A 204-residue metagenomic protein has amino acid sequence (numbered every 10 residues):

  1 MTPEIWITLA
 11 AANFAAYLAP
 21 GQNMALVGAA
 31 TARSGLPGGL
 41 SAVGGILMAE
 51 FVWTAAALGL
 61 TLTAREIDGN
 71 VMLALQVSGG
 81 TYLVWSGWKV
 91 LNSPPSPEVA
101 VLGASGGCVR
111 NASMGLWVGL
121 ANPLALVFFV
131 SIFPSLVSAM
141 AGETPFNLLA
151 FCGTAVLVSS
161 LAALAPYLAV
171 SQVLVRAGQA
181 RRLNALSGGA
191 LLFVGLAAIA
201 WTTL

Functional and structural regions predicted by a protein language model:
P3-L73, I132-F151: Juxtamembrane transmembrane-helix termini in multi-pass membrane transport proteins
E4-I5, L196-L204: Juxtamembrane boundary at the C-terminal end of a transmembrane helix
I7-A12, T81-V84, M114-W117, F151-T154 (+1 more regions): Short alpha-helical transmembrane interface motifs in multi-pass membrane proteins
L36-N111, A169-Q172, L196: Membrane helix-loop-helix hairpins that form the core translocation module of multi-pass transporters
L75-G79, A155, S187-A190, V194: Hydrophobic alpha-helical transmembrane segments of polytopic
G115-V127: Selected transmembrane alpha-helices and immediately adjacent juxtamembrane segments of polytopic inner-membrane
S159-L174: Transmembrane alpha-helical segments of integral membrane proteins
